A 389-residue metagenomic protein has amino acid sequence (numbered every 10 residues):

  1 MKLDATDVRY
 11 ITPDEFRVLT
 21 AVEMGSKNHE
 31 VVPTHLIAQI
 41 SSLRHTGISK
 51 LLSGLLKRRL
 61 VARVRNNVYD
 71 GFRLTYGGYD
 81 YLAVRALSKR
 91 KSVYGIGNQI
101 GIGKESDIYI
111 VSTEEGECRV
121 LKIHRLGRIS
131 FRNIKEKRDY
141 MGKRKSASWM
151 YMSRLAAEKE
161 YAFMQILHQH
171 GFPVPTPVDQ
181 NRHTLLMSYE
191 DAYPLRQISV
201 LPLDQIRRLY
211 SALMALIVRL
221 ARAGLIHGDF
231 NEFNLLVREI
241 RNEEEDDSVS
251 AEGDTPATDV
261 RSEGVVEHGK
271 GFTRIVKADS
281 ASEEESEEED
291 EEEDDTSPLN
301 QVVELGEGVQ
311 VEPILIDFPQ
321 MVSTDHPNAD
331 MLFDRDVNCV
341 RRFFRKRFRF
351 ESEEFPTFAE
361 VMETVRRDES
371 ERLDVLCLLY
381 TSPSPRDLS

Functional and structural regions predicted by a protein language model:
M1-R17: Short alpha-helical segments that sit at the start of domains
V8, L51, G77, N133 (+4 more regions): ATP-dependent phospho-/nucleotidyl transfer catalytic cores
T12-V31, H35, Q39-I40: Short amphipathic alpha-helical interface segments
S42-G54: Short amphipathic alpha-helical interaction segments
R58-N66: A short, conserved structural fragment
D80-Y193: Conserved ATP-binding subdomain of kinase catalytic cores across diverse folds
L225-G228, E232: Catalytic-loop of the protein kinase fold
Y380-S389: Single conserved hydrophobic/aromatic residue that forms the stacking wall/gate of nucleotide- or nucleobase-binding
